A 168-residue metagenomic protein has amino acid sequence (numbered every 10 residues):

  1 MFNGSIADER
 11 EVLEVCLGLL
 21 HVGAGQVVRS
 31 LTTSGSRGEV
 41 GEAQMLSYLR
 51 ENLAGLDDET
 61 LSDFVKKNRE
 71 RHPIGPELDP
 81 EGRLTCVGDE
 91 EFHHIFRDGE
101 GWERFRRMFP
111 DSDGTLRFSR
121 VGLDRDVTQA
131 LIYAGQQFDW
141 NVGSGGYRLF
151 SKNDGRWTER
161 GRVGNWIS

Functional and structural regions predicted by a protein language model:
M1-L131, G135-S144, N165-S168: Flexible low-complexity loop/turn motifs enriched in small/helix-breaking residues
R148-I167: Short beta-strand edge/turn micro-motifs at domain boundaries
